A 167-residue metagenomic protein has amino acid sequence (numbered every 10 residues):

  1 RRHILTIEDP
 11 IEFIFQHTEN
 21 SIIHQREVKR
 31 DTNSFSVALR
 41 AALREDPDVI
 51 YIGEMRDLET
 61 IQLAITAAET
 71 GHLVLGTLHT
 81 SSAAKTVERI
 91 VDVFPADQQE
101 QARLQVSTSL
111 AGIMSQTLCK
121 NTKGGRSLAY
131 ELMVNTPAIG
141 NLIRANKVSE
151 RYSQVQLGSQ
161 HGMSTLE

Functional and structural regions predicted by a protein language model:
R1-E167: Short, flexible helix-loop junctions that flank or precede catalytic/ligand sites
